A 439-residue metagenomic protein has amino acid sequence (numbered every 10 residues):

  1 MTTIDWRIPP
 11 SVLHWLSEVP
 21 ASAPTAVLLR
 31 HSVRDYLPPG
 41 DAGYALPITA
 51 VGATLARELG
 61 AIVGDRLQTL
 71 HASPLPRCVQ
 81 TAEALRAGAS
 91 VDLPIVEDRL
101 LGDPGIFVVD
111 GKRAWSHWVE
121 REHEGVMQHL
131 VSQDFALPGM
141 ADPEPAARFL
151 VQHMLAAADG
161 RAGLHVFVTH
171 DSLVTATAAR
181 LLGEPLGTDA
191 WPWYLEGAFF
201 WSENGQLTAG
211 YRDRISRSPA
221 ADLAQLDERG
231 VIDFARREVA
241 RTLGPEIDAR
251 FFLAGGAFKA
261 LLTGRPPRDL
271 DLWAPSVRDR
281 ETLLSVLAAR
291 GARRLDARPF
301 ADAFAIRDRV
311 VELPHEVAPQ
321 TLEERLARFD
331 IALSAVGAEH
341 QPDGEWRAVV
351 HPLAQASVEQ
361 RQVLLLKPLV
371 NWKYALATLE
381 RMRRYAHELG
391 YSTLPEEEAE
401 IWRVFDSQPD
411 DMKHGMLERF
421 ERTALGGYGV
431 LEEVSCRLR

Functional and structural regions predicted by a protein language model:
M1-E97, D189-G197: Active-site-proximal alpha-helix that buttresses catalytic centers in soluble enzyme cores
M1-S22, D103-A114, G160-G163, T175-D222: Acidic, low-complexity terminal tails and accessory targeting/binding regions of phosphate-metabolizing enzymes
T2-D5, L67-L100, W118-V131, L182-G183 (+1 more regions): Conserved histidine-centered catalytic loops in small-molecule metabolism enzymes
T25-V27, Q68, G163-D171, F251: Generic beta-sheet signal
H31-S32, A72-L75, H165-S172, A257 (+1 more regions): Short, well-ordered beta-to-alpha junction loops that form the rim of enzyme active sites and present histidine/acidic
Y36, D41-P47, L85-L150: Phosphate-handling substructures
A147-R161: A short, acidic, amphipathic alpha-helical segment used as a generic capping/interface helix at domain edges
P219-R439: Catalytic cores of the polymerase beta-like nucleotidyltransferase superfamily and closely associated nucleotide
